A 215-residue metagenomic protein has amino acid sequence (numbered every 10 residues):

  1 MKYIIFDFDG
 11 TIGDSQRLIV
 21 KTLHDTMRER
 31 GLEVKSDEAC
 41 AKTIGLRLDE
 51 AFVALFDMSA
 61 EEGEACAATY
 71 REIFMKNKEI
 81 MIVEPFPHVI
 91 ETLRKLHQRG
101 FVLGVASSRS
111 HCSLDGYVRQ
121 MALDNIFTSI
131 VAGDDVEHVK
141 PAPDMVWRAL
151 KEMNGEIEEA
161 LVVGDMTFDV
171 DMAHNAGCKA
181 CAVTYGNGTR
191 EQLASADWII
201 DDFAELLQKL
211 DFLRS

Functional and structural regions predicted by a protein language model:
M1-K2, S110-H111, D115-S215: Asp-based, Mg2+/Mn2+-dependent phosphohydrolase catalytic module
M1-K42: Active-site neighborhood of HAD-like aspartate-dependent phosphohydrolases
K21-D25, E50-A51, T69, E91 (+4 more regions): Alpha-helical elements of Rossmann-like donor-binding domains used by nucleotide-donor carbohydrate transfer enzymes
L32, F101, C178: Short phosphate-binding/catalytic loops that engage adenosine nucleotides
G45-N77, P87-I90, R94-H97: A metal-dependent, Asp-based hydrolase signature
K76-V105, H111-D115, P143: Short, acidic loop-to-helix structural element flanking the phosphoryl-transfer center in phosphate-processing enzymes
